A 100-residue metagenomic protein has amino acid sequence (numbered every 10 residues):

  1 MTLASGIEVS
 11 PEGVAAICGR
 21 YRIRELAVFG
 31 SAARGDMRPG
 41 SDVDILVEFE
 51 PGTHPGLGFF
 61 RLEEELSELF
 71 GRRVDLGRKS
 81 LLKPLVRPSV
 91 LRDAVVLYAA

Functional and structural regions predicted by a protein language model:
M1-E25, R34-P39, E50-A100: Catalytic core of pol beta-like nucleotidyltransferases
V28: Conserved histidines in hydrophobic membrane contexts and catalytic metal-binding motifs
S31: N-terminal beta1-alpha1 ligand-phosphate binding loop
S41-V43: Change "...and in nucleic-acid phosphodiester-cleaving endonucleases..." to "...and in nucleic-acid processing enzymes
L46-E48: Short hydrophobic/aromatic beta-strand micro-patches that form the beta-sheet surface supporting nucleotide- or nucleic
